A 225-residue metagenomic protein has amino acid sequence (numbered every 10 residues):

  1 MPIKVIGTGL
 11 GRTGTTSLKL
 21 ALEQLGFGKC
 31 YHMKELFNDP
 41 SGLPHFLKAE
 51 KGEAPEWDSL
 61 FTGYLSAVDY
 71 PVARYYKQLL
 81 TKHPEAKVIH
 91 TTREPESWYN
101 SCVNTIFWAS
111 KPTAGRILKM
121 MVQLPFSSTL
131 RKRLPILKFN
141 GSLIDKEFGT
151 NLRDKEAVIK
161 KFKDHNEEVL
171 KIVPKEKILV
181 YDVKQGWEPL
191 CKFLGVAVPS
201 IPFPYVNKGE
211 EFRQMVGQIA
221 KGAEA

Functional and structural regions predicted by a protein language model:
M1-T62: PAPS-dependent sulfotransferase catalytic core
T8-G9, M33, V68-V72, T92-R93 (+1 more regions): Short His-Asn-centered micro-motif
T15-T16, A73-K77, Y99, G186-L190: Short, well-ordered alpha-helical microsegments
E23, F27-G28, E35, Q78-D154 (+1 more regions): PAPS-dependent sulfotransferase catalytic domain
E35-P44, H90-S101, R116, K161-A225: The conserved 3'-phosphoadenosine-5'-phosphosulfate
G52-E56, A109-M120, G222-A225: A polyampholytic, Gly/Pro-enriched intrinsically disordered region
E56, V68-P71, A157-H165: Soluble or luminal CAZymes and related metallo-dependent hydrolases
S66, L152-I159, K175-V180: Active-site rim elements
